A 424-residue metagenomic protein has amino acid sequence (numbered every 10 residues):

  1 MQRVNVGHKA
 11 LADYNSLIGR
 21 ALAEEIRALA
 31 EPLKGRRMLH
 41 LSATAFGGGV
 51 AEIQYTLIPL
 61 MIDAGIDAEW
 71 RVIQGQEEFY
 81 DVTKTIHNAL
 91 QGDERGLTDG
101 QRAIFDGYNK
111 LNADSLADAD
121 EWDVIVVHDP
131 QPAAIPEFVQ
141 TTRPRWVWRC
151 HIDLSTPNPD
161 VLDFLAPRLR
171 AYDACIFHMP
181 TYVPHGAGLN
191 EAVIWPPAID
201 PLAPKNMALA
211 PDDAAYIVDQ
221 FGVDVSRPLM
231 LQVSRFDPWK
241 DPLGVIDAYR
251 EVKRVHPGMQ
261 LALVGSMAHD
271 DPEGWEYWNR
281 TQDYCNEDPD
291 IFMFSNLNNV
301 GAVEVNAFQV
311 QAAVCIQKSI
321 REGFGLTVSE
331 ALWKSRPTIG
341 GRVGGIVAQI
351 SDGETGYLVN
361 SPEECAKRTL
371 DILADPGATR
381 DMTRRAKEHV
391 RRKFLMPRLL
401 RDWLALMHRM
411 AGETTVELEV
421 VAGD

Functional and structural regions predicted by a protein language model:
L39, V218-K240, L261-A262: Conserved donor-binding/catalytic core segment of Leloir-type glycosyltransferases
G186, V343-G353, Y357-V359: Short acidic/histidine- and often glycine-rich active-site loop of Leloir-type glycosyltransferases that engages
G265-A307: Nucleotide-activated donor-binding/catalytic signature segment of Leloir-type glycosyltransferases, i.e., the conserved
I320: Aromatic "clamp/platform" in nucleotide-sugar-dependent glycosyltransferases that forms part of the donor/acceptor
G325-V328, I346: Short glycine/serine-rich donor-binding loops of glycosyltransferases
V328, P337-G340, I350: Short hydrophobic beta-strand element within catalytic cores of glycosyltransferases and related nucleotide-activated
D352-E363, D371-P376: Conserved acidic donor-binding segment of nucleotide-sugar-dependent glycosyltransferases
A378-K393, L399, A405: A short, well-ordered alpha-helix in the C-terminal region of glycosyltransferases
